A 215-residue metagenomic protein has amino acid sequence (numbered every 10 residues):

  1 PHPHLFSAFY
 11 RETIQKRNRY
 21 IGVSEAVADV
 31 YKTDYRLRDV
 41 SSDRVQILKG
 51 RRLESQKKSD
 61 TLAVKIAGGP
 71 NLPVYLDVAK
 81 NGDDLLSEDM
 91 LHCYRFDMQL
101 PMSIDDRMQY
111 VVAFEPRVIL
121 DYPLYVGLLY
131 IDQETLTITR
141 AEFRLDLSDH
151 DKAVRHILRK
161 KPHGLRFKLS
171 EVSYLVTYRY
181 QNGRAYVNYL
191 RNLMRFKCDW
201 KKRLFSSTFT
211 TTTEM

Functional and structural regions predicted by a protein language model:
P1-C93, D105-M108, L158, P162-M215: Surface-exposed, low-complexity/disordered segments and acidic/polar micro-motifs at processing/linker regions
A79-Q133, T137-L145, R179, A185: Extended beta-strand-rich segments in extracellular/periplasmic secretory proteins, especially within noncatalytic
Y122-L124, D149-H156, C198-L204: A short, polar/proline- and glycine-enriched secondary-structure boundary/capping micro-motif
L145-L147, M194: A short acidic/small-residue loop/turn micro-motif
